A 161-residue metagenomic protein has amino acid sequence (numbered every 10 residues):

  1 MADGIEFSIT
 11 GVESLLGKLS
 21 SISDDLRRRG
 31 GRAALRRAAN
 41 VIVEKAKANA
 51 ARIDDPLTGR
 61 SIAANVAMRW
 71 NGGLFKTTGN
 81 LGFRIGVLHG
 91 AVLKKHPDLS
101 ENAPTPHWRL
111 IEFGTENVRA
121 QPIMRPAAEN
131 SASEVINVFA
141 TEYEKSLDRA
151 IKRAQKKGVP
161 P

Functional and structural regions predicted by a protein language model:
M1-E13, E44, A48-P161: Charged, low-complexity interaction tracts
M1-R32: Long, hydrophobic N-terminal alpha-helical segment
S20-D54: Charged, well-structured alpha/beta interaction segments
